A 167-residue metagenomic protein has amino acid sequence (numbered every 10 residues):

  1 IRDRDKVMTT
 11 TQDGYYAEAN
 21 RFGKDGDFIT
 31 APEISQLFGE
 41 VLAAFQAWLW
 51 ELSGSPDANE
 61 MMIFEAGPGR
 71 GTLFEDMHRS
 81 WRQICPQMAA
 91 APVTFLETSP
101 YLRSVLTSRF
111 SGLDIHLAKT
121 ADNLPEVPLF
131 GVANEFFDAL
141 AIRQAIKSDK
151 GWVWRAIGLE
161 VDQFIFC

Functional and structural regions predicted by a protein language model:
I1-A66, R70-L124, P128, A145: Rossmann-like AdoMet
P125-C167: Class I S-adenosyl-L-methionine
